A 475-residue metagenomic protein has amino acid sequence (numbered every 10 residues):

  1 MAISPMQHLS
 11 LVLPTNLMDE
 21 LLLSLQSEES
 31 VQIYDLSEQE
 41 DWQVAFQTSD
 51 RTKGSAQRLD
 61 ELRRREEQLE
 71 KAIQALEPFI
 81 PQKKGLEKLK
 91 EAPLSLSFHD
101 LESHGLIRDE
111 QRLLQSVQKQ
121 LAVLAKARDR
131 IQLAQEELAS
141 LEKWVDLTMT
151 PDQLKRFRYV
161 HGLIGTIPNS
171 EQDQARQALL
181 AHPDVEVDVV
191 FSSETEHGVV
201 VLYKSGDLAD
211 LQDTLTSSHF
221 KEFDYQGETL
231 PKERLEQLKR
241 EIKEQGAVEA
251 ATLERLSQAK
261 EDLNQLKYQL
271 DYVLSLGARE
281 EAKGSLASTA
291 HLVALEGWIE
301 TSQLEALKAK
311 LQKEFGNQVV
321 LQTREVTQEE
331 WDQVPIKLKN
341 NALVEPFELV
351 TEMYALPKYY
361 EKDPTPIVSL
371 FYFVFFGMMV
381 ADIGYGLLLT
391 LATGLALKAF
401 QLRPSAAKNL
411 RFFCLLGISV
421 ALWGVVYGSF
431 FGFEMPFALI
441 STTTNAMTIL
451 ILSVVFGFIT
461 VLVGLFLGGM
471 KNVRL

Functional and structural regions predicted by a protein language model:
M1-V368, A396, R403, L410: Long, charged N-terminal accessory/stalk domains
N16, S170, I383, A392-T393 (+1 more regions): An acidic- and aromatic-residue-enriched active-site/binding cleft used to recognize and process polar
V368-F376, A392-T393: Hydrophobic, membrane-inserted alpha-helices
M378-G386: Transmembrane helix interruption/hinge and helix-loop junction motifs
L388-L475: Generic detector of multi-pass transmembrane helix bundles and their immediately adjacent loops in polytopic membrane
